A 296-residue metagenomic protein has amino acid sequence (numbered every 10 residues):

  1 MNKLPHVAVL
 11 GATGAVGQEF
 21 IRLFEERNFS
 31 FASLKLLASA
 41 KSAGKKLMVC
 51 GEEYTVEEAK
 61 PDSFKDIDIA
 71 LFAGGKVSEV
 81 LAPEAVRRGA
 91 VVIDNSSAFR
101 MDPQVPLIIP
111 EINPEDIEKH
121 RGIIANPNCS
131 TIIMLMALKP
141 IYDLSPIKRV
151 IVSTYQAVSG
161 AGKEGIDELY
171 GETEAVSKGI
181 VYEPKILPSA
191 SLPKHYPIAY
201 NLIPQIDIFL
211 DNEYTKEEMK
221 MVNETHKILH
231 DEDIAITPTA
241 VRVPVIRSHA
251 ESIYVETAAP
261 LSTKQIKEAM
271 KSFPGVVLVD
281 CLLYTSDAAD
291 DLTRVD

Functional and structural regions predicted by a protein language model:
N2-L34: N-terminal phosphate-binding or glycine-rich loops at protein starts, especially the Walker A/P-loop of NTPases
L10, A15-Q18, A32, T55 (+4 more regions): Active-site-lining helix/loop region of Rossmann-like oxidoreductase modules
F29-K46: NAD(P)-binding Rossmann-fold cofactor-contacting core
E52-V80: A structured beta-alpha segment of the ubiquitous adenosine-cofactor-binding alpha/beta core
L81-V91, N95-H120: Rossmann-fold NAD(P)-binding glycine/threonine-rich loop
I112-P146: Catalytic helix-loop patch of NAD(P)-dependent Rossmann-fold dehydrogenases
Q265, M270-D280: A common structural junction motif
Y284-D296: Single conserved hydrophobic/aromatic residue that forms the stacking wall/gate of nucleotide- or nucleobase-binding
